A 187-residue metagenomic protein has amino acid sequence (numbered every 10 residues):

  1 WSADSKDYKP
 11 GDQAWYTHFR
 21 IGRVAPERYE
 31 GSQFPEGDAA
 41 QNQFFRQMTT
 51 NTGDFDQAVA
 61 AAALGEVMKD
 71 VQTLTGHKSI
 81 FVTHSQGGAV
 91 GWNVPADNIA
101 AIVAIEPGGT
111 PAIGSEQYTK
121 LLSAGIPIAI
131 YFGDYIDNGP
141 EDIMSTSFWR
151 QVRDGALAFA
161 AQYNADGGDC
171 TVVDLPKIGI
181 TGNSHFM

Functional and structural regions predicted by a protein language model:
W1-E30, D137-W149: Short, surface-exposed "cap/lid" segments of acyl-processing enzymes
A40-D56: Short glycine/proline- and acidic residue-enriched helix-loop micro-motifs that form flexible lids or anion-recognition
Q57-S79: Conserved acidic catalytic loop of the alpha/beta-hydrolase fold
F81-V82, I102: Conserved alpha/beta-hydrolase fold motif
V82-G91: Gly/Ala-rich beta-loop-alpha elbow adjacent to hydrolase catalytic centers
V94-P95: Aromatic pocket-lining residues of Rossmann-like dinucleotide-binding sites
A101-L175: The feature captures the conserved acid-bearing segment of alpha/beta-hydrolase catalytic domains
C170-M187: C-terminal catalytic histidine-bearing segment of alpha/beta-hydrolase fold enzymes
